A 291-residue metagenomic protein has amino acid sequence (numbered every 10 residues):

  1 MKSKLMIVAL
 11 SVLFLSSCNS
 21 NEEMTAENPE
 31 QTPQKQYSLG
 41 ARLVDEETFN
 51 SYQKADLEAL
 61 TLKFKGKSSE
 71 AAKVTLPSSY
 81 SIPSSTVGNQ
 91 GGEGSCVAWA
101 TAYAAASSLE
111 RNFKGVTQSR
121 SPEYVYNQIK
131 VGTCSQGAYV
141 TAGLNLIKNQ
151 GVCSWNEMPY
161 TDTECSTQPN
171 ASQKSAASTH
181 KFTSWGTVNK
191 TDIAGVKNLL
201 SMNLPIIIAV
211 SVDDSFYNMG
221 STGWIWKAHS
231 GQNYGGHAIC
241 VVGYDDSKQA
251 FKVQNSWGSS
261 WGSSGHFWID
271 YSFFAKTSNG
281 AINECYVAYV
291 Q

Functional and structural regions predicted by a protein language model:
M1-P29: Bacterial Sec-dependent N-terminal signal peptides
K2, S17, P33, V125 (+1 more regions): Generic N-terminal leader/processing signal
K4-L5, A9, A41, A71 (+2 more regions): Low-complexity, intrinsically disordered short peptide segments enriched in small/polar/basic residues
I7-L10, T117, D192, W261: Short, functionally important structural connectors and interaction interfaces within domains
C18-G94, A98-A102, A106-V116, A138-L144 (+1 more regions): Structured alpha-helical subdomains that flank or immediately precede key functional sites
Y80-V87, T117-G132, K174-F182: Short, conserved helix/loop micro-motifs enriched in His/Cys and acidic residues
A106, V131-Q254, S259-Q291: Predominantly the structural core of cysteine protease catalytic domains
